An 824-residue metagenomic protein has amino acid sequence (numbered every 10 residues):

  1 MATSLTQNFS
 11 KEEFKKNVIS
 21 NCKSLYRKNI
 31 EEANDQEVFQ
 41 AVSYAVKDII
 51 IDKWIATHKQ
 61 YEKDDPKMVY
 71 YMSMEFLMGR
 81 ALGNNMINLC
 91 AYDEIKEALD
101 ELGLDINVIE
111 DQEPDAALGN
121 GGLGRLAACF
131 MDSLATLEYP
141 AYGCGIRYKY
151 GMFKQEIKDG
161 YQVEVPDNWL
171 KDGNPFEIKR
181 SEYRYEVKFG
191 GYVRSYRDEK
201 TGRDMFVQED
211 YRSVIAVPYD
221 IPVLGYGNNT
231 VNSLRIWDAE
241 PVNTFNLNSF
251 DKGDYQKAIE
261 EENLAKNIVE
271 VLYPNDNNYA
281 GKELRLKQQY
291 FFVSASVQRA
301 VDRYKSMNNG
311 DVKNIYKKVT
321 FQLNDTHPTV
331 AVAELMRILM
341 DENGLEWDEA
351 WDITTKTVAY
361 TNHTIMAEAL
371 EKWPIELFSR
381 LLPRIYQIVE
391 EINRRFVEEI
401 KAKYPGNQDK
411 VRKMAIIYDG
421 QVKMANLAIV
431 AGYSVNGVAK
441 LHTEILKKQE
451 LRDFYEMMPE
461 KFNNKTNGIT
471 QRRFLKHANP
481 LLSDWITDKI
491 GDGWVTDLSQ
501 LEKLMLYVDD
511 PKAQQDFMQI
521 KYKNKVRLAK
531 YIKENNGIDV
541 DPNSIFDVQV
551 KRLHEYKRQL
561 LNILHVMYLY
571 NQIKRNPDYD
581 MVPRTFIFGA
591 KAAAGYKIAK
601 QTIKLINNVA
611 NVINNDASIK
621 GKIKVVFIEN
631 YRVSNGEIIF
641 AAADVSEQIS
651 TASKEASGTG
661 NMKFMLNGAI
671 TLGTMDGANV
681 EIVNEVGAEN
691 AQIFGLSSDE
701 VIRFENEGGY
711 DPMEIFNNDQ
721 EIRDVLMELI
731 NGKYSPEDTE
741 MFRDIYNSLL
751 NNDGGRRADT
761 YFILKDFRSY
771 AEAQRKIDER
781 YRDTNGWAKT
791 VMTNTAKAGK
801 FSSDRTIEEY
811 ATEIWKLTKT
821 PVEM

Functional and structural regions predicted by a protein language model:
M1-M824: A conserved ligand/cofactor-binding region detector
